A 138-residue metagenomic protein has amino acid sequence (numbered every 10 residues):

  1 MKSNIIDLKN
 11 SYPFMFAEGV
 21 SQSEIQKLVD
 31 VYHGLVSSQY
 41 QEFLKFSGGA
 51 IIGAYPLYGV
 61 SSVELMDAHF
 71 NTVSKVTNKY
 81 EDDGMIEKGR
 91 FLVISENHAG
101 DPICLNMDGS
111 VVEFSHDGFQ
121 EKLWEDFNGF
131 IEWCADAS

Functional and structural regions predicted by a protein language model:
M1-P102, A137-S138: A surface-exposed partner-binding patch
L65-M66, G100-C104, G118-E125: Short, surface-exposed beta-strand/loop "edge" segments at domain boundaries and coil↔beta transitions
F70, C104, G129-I131: Low-complexity, compositionally biased segments
N106-D108: Short acidic-glycine loop/turn motifs at beta-strand connectors
V112-E113: Short, compact, well-ordered microdomains
Q120-S138: Compact, glycine/acidic-enriched structural inserts
